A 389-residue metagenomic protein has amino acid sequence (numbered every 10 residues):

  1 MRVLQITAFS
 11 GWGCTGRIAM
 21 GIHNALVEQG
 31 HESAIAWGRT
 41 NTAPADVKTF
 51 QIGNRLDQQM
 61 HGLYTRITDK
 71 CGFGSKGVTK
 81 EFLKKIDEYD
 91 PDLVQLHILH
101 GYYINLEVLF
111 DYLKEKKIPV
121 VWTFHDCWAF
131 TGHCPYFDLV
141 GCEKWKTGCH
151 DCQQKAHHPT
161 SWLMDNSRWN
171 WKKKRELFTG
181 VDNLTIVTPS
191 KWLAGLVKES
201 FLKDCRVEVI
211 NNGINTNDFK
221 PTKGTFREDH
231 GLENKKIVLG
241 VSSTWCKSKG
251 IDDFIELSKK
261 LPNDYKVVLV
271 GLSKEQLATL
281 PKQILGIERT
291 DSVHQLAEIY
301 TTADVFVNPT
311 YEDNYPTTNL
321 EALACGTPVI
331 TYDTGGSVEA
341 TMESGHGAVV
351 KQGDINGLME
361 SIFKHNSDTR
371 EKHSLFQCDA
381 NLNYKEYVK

Functional and structural regions predicted by a protein language model:
V187, L232-K249, I255-K259: Conserved donor-binding/catalytic core segment of Leloir-type glycosyltransferases
G195-K198, I214-D229, A278-T279: Acidic anion/phosphate-binding donor-loop and adjacent secondary structure in glycosyltransferase catalytic cores
K274-H294: Nucleotide-activated donor-binding/catalytic signature segment of Leloir-type glycosyltransferases, i.e., the conserved
E298-A303: Short alpha-helical donor nucleotide-sugar binding micro-motif in glycosyltransferases
Y311: Aromatic "clamp/platform" in nucleotide-sugar-dependent glycosyltransferases that forms part of the donor/acceptor
P328-T331: Short hydrophobic beta-strand element within catalytic cores of glycosyltransferases and related nucleotide-activated
E343-S344, A348-I355, F363-S367: Conserved acidic donor-binding segment of nucleotide-sugar-dependent glycosyltransferases
S367-K389: A charged, aromatic-enriched C-terminal amphipathic alpha-helix characteristic of glycosyltransferases across folds
